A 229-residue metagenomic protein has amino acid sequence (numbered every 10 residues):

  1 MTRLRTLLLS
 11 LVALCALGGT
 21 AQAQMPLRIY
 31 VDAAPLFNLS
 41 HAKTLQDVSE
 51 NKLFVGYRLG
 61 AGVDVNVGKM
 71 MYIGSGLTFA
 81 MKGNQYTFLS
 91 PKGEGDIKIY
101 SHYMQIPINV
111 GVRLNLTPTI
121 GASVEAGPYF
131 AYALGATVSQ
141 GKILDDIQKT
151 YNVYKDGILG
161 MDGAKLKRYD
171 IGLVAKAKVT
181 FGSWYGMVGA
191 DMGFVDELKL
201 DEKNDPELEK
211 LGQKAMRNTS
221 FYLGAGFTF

Functional and structural regions predicted by a protein language model:
M1-D32, A225-F229: Bacterial Sec-dependent N-terminal signal peptides
T2-L4, L9-S10, V48-E50, F54-G62 (+1 more regions): N-terminal capping/interface segment
Q22-G60, L166, T228: Short glycine/proline- and aromatic-enriched beta-strand/turn motifs that initiate or cap beta-hairpins
Q22-Q24, G74, Q105: Glutamine-centric residue-chemistry signal
Q24, N66-M70, N115-T119, G182-W184: Outer-membrane beta-barrel channels and translocator barrels
V31-P35, Y57-V67, L77-F79, I106-V112 (+4 more regions): Residues on the lipid-exposed face of transmembrane beta-strands in outer-membrane beta-barrel proteins
L39-L53, M81-Y103, Y132-V174, F194-Y222: Extracellular/periplasm-exposed beta-strand and loop segments of Gram-negative cell-envelope proteins, dominated by
I97-R113, T117-A136: Structural signature of Gram-negative outer-membrane beta-barrels, strongest in the C-terminal barrel of TonB-dependent
